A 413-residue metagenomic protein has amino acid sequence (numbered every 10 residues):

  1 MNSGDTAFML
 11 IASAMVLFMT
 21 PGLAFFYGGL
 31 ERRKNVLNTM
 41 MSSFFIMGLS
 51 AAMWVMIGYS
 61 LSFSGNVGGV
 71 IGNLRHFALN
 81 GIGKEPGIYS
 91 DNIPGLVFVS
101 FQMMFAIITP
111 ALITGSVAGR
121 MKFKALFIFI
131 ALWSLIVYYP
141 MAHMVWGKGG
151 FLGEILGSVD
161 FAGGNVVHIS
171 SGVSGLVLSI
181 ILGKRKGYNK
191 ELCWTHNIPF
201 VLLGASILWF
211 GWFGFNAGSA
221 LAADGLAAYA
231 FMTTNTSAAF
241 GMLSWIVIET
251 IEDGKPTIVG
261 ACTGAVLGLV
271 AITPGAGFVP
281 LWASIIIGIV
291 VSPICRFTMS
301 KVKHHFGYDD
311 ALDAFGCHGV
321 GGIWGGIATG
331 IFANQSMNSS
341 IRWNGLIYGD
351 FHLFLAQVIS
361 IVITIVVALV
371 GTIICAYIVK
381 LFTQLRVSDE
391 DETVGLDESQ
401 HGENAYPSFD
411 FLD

Functional and structural regions predicted by a protein language model:
M1-D413: Glycine- and aromatic-enriched membrane alpha-helices
